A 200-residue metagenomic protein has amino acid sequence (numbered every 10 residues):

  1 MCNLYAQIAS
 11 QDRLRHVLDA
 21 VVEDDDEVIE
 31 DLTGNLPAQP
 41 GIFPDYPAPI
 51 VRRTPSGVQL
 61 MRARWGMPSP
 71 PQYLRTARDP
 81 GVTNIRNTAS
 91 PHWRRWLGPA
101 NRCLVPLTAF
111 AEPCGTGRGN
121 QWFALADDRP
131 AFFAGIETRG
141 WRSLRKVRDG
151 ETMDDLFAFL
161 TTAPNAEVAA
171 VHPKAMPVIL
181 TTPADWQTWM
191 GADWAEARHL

Functional and structural regions predicted by a protein language model:
M1-L200: Short linear sequence motif anchored by a di-proline
